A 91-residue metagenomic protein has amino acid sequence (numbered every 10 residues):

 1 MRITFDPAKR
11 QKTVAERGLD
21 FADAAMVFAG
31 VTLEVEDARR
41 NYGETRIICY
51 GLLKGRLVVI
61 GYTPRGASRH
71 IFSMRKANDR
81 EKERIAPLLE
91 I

Functional and structural regions predicted by a protein language model:
M1-I91: Ribonuclease/tRNase effector modules and their secretory precursors
